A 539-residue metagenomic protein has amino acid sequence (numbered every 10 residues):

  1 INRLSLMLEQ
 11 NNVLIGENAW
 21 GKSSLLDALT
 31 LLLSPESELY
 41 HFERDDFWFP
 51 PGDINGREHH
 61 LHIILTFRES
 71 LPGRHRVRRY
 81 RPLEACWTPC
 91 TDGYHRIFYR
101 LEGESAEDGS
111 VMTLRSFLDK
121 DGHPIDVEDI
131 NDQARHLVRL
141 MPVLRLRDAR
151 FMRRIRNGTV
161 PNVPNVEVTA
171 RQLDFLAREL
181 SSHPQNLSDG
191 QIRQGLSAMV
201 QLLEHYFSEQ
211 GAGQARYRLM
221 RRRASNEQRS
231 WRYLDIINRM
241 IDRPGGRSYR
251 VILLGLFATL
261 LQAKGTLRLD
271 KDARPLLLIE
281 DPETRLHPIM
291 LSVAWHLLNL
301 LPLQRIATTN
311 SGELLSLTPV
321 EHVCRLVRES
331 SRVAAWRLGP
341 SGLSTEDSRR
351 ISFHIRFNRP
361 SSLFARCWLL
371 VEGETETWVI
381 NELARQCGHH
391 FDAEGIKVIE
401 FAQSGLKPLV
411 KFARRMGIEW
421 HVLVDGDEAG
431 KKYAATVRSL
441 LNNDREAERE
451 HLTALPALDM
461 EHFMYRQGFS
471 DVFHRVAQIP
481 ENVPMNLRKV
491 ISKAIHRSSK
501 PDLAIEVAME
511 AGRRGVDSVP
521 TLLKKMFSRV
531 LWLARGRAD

Functional and structural regions predicted by a protein language model:
I1-S34, R232-N358, A435, W532: Switch/communication elements of ASCE P-loop NTPase nucleotide-binding domains
L26-T91: Conserved P-loop NTP-binding catalytic core
S34-H59, I125-N131, Q262-D272, S331-V333: Flexible phosphate/Mg2+-sensing switch loops adjacent to catalytic phosphate-binding sites
P72, R76-R178: Electropositive, glycine-dotted interaction segments that contact anionic polymers or phosphate-rich ligands
M152, G158-P275: Extended helical coiled-coil dimerization/tether regions that scaffold and oligomerize large DNA-maintenance assemblies
S225-W231, I380, R385, H474-D539: Charge-patterned, long linear interaction tracts outside catalytic cores
L315-S316, E321-A429: RecA-like P-loop NTPase motor core
K432-E506: Activity-critical C-terminal alpha-helical subdomain
